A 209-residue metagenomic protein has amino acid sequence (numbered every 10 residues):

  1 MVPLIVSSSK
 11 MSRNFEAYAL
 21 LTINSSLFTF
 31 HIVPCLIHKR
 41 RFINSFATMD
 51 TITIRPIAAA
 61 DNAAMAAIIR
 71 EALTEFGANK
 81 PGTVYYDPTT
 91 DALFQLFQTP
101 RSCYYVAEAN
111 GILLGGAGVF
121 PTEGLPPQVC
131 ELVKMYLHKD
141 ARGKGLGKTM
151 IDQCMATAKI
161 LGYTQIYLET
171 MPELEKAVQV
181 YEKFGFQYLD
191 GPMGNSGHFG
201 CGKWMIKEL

Functional and structural regions predicted by a protein language model:
V2, V6, E16-A19, V33 (+1 more regions): Acidic, Ala/Val/Gly-enriched low-complexity intrinsically disordered segments
S7-N14, S25-S26, R41: Low-acidity, Ser/Thr- and Arg-rich intrinsically disordered low-complexity segments
A19, S26-F28: Short polybasic linear motifs
F28-F30, L36-A60: Conserved N-terminal entry element of GNAT/NAT acetyltransferase domains
I52, P56-D140, I151-Q153, T157 (+2 more regions): Acetyl-CoA-dependent GNAT
E71, T164-Y167, M171-L209: C-terminal "cap" of GNAT-fold acetyltransferases
H138-D140, K144, P172-E173: Active-site acidic-Proline motif in GNAT/NAT acetyltransferases
K144, I160-T164: Short coil/turn segments at alpha/beta junctions that flank glycine-rich nucleotide-binding fingerprints
